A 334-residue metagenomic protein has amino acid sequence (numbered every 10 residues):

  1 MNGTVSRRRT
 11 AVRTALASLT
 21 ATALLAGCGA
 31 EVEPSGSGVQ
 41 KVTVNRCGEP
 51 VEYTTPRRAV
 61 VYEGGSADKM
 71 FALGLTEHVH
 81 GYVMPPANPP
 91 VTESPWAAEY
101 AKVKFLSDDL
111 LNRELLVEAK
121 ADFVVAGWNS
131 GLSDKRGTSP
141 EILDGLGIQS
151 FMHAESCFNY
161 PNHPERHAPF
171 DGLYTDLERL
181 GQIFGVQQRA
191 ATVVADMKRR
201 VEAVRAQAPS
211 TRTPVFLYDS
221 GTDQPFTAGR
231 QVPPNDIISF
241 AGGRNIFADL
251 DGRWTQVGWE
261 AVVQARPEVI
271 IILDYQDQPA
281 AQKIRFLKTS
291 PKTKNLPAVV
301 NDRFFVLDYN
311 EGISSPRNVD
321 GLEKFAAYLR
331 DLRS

Functional and structural regions predicted by a protein language model:
N2-A21, A26-D68, R179-L217, L329-S334: Bacterial Sec-exported substrate-binding components of ABC uptake systems
V44-C47, V103-E114, D134, L250-W259: Short helix-initiation/N-cap motifs at beta->coil->alpha
Y62-E63, A67-A119, F123, W128-L132 (+1 more regions): A short, structured surface patch at a secondary-structure boundary
G65-D68, P85-N88, F123, N129-S133 (+5 more regions): Solvent-exposed loop/turn segments at secondary-structure junctions within structured extracellular/periplasmic domains
N88-P89, S130-T138, I148-R179, R212-P233 (+1 more regions): Extracytoplasmic ligand-binding site segments that recognize negatively charged/polar headgroups
P90, T227-W254: Alpha-helical, coiled-coil/dimerization segments enriched in small aliphatic residues
N112-F123, E141, L146, V257-R266: Short helices/loops that flank or line small-molecule/ion binding pockets
H167-D176, D249-L250, V269-S334: Structured C-terminal subdomain patch of bacterial secreted/periplasmic proteins
